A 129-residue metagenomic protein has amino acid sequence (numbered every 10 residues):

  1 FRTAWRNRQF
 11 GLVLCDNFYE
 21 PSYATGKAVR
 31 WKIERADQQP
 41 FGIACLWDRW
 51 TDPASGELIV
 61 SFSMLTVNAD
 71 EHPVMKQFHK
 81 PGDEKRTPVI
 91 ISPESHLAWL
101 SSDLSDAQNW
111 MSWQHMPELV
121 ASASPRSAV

Functional and structural regions predicted by a protein language model:
F1-V129: A structured binding-face within diverse protein domains that lines the active/interaction site
